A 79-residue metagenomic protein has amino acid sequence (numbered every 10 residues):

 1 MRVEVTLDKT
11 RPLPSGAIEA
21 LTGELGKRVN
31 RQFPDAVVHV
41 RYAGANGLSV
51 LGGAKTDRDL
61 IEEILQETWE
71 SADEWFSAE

Functional and structural regions predicted by a protein language model:
M1-R28, Q32: N-terminal acidic leader/helix
K9-R11, D35, H39-E79: Polar/charged, Gly/Pro-rich intrinsically disordered segments
